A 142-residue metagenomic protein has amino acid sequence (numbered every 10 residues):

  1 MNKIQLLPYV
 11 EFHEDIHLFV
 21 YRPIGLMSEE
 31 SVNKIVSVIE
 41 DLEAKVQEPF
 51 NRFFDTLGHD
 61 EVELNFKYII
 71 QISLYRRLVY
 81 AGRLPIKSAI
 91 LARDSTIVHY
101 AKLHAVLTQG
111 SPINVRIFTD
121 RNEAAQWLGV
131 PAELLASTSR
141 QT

Functional and structural regions predicted by a protein language model:
N2-T142: Amphipathic, Lys/Arg-enriched alpha-helical "gate/interface" segment within cytosolic domains that mediates
